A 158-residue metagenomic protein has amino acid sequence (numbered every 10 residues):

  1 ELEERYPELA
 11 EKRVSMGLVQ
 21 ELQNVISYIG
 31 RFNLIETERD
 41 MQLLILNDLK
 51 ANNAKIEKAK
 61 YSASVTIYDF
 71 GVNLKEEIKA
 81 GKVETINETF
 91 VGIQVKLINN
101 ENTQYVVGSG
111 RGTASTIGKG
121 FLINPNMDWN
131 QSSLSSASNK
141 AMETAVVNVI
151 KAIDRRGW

Functional and structural regions predicted by a protein language model:
E1-A51, K55, L122-N130, M142-W158: A structural "domain/chain start" motif
L46-Y105, R111, S115-Q131: Surface-exposed short loop/turn segments
N73-E88, K140-W158: Short secondary-structure transition/capping segments
